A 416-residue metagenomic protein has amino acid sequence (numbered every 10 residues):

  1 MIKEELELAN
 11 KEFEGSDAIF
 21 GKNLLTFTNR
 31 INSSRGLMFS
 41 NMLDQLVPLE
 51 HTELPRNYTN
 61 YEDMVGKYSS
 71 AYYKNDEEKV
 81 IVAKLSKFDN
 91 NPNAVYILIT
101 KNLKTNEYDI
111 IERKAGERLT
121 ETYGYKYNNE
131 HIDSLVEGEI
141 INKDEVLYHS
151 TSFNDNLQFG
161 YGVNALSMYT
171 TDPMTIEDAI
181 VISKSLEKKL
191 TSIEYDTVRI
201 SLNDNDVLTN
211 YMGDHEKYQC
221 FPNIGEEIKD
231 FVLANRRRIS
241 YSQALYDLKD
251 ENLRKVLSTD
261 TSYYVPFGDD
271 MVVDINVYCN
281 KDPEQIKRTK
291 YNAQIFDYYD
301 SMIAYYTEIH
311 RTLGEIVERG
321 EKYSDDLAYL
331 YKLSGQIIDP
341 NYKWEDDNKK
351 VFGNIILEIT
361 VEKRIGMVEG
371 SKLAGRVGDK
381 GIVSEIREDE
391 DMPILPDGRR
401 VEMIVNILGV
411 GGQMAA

Functional and structural regions predicted by a protein language model:
M1-G366, S371-K372: Long, charge-dense accessory insertions within large macromolecular proteins
K343-W344, N354-A416: Conserved phosphate-binding elements of NTP-dependent enzyme cores
